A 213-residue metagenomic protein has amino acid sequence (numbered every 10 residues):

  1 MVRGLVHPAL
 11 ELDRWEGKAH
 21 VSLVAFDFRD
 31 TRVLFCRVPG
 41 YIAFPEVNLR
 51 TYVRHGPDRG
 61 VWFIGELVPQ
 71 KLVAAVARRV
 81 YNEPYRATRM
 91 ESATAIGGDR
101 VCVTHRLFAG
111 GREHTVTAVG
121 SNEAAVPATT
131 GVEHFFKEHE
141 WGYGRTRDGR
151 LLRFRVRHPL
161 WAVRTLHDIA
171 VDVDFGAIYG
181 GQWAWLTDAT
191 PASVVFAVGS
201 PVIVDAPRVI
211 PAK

Functional and structural regions predicted by a protein language model:
M1-L49: Glycine/small-residue-rich interface belts in oligomeric ring/scaffold proteins and their assembly partners
N48-K213: Internal, well-folded beta-alpha domain core
